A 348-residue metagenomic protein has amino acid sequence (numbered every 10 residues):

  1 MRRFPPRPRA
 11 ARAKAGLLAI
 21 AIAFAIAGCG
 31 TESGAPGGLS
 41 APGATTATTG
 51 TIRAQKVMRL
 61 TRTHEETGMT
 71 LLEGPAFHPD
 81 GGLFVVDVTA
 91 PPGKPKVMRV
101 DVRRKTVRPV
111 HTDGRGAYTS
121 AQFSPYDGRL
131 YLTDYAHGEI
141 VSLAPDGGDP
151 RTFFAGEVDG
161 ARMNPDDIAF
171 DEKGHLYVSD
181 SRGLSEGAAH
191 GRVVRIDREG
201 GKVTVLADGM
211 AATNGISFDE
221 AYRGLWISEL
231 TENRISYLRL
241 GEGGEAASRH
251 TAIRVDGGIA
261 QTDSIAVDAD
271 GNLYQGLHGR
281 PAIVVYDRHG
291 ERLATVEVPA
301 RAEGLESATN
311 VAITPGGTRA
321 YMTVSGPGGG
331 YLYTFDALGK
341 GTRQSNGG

Functional and structural regions predicted by a protein language model:
A25-G28: C-terminal motif of bacterial Sec signal peptides marking the signal peptidase cleavage site
G30-E32: Bacterial signal peptide processing site
P36-K56, S185-H190: Blade/loop signatures of beta-propeller domains
K56-E66, K105-T112, D149-D159, K202-A207 (+2 more regions): A short beta-strand motif characteristic of beta-propeller blades
E66-G82, K94, D113-L130, V158-L176 (+5 more regions): Beta-rich, blade/repeat-based domains predominating in secreted/periplasmic proteins but also intracellular
T89-K94, Y135-A136, L184-G191, L230-E232 (+2 more regions): Short, solvent-exposed loop/turn segments at conserved positions within beta-propeller repeat blades
D101-K105, A144-G148, D197-G201, R239-G244 (+2 more regions): Short loop/turn segments that connect beta-strands within beta-propeller blades
N310-G348: Blade-level signature of beta-propeller repeat domains, shared across WD40, Kelch, NHL, RCC1 and BNR/Asp-box propellers
